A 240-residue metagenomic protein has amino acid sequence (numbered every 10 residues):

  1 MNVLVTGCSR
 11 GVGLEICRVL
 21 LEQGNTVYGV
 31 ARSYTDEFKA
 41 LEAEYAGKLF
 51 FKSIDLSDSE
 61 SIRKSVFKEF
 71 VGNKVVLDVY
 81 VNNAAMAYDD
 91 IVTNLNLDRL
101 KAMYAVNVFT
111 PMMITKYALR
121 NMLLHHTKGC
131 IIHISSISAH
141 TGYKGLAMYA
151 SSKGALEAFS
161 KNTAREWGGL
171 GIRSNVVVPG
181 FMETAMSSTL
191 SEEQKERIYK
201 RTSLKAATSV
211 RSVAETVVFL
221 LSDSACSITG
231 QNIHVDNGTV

Functional and structural regions predicted by a protein language model:
S9-R10: Conserved glycine-rich cofactor-binding loop
M86, T93-M113, I132, L156: Catalytic Tyr-X3-Lys loop
A87-K101, R120, G145-M148, M186-S191: Conserved mid-core segment of classical short-chain dehydrogenase/reductases
T115, S152, S160: Active-site helix of classical SDR
R120, L124, R165-G169, C226: Alpha-helical segment proximal to the catalytic Tyr-Lys
S136: Residue(s) in the substrate-gating loop at a strand-loop-helix junction that position the organic substrate next
T141, N162-I172: Active-site-adjacent segment of SDR/Rossmann-fold oxidoreductases
A206-V235: C-terminal substrate-recognition "lid" of short-chain dehydrogenase/reductases
